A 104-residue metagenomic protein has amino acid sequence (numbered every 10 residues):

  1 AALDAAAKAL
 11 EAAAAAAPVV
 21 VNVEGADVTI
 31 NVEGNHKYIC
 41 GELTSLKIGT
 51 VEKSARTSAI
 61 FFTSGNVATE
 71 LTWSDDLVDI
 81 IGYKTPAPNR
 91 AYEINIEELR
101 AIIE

Functional and structural regions predicted by a protein language model:
A2-V32, I102-E104: Glycine-rich, low-complexity segments
G25-A26, E33-N35, A87-Y92: Solvent-exposed, conformationally flexible loop/turn segments
V28-G34, T50-A55: Flexible, charged surface loops at secondary-structure boundaries
C40-R56, I60-E104: Acidic, glycine/polar-enriched metal-coordinating patches/loops that mediate binding to polyanionic ligands
